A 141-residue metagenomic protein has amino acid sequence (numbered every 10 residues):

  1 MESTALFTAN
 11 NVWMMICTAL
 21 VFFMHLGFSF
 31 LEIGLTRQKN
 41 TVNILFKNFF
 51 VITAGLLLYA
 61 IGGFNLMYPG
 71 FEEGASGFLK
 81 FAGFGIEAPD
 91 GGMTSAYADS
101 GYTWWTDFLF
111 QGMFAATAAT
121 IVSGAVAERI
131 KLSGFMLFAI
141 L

Functional and structural regions predicted by a protein language model:
M1-L141: Hydrophobic alpha-helical transmembrane bundles of multi-pass membrane proteins
